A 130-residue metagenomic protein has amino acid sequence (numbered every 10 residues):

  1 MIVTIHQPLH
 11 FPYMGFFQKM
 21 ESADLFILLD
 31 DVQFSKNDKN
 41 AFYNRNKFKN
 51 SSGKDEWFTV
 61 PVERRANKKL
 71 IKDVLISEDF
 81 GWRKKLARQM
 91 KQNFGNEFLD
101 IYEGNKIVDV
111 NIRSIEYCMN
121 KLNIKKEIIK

Functional and structural regions predicted by a protein language model:
M1-K130: Residues lining hydrophobic/aromatic ligand-binding pockets adjacent to catalytic sites
